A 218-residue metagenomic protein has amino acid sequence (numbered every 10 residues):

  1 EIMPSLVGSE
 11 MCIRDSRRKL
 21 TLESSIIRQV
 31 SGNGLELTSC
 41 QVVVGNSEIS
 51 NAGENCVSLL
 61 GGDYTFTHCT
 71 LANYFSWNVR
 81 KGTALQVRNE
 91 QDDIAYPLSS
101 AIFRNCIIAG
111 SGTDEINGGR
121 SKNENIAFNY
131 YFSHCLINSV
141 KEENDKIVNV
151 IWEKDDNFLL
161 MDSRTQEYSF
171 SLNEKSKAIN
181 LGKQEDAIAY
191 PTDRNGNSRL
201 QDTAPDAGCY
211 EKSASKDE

Functional and structural regions predicted by a protein language model:
E1-I13: Single conserved hydrophobic/aromatic residue that forms the stacking wall/gate of nucleotide- or nucleobase-binding
R14-S16, L22-T38, V43-E48, R104 (+1 more regions): Extracellular beta-sheet-rich ligand-binding/adhesion modules
V42-S171: Predominantly extracellular beta-rich ligand-binding scaffolds that present long acidic/polar faces for carbohydrate
E167-S169, N173-E218: Surface beta-loop-beta hairpin patches that serve as ligand-binding interfaces in beta-rich domains
